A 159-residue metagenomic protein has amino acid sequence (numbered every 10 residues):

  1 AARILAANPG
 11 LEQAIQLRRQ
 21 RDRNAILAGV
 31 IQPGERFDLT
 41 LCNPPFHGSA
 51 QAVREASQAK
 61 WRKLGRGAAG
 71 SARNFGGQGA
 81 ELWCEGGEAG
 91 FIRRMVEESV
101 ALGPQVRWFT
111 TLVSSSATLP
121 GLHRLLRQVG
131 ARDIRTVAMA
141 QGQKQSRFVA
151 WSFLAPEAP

Functional and structural regions predicted by a protein language model:
A1-C42, F46-A50: S-adenosyl-L-methionine
L5-N8, A50-Q51, S57, M95 (+2 more regions): Hydrophobic, Leu/Ile/Phe/Ala-enriched alpha-helical segments that form helix-helix packing faces
I15, I134, F148-V149: A broad, low-specificity signal marking well-ordered, structured residues that form hydrophobic/aromatic
Q20-D22, S114, M139: An acidic- and aromatic-residue-enriched active-site/binding cleft used to recognize and process polar
A28-V30, Q51-R54, L122, R147: Short, well-ordered secondary-structure micro-motifs
D38, C42-G90: Mobile active-site "lid"/loop adjacent to the S-adenosyl-L-methionine
R73-V137: Conserved Class I SAM-dependent methyltransferase catalytic core
T111, R124-V129, A138-P159: Core SAM-dependent methyltransferase catalytic element
